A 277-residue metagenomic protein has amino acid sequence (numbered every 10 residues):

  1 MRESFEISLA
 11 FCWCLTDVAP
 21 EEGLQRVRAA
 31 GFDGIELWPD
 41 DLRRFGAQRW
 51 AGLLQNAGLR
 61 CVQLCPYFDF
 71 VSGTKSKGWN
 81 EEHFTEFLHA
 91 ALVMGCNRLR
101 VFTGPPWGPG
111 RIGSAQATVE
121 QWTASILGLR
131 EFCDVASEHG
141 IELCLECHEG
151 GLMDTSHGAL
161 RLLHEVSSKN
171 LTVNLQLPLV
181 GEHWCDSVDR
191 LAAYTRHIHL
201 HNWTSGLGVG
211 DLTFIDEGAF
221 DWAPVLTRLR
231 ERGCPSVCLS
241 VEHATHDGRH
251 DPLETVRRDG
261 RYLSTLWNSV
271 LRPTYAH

Functional and structural regions predicted by a protein language model:
M1-F11, V62-V71, P105-I112: N-terminal small/glycine-rich loop or linker at the start of catalytic domains across soluble metabolic enzymes
M1-S8, W13-G31, G95, R130 (+2 more regions): Histidine-acidic metal/acid-base catalytic patches
W13-L15, P39-D41, Y67-F70, T103-W107 (+4 more regions): Active-site-proximal loop/turn and secondary-structure-junction residues that shape catalytic pockets, frequently
R26, A30-F45, C65-D69: N-terminal substrate-binding region of glycoside hydrolase catalytic domains
E36, Q63-C65, R100, N174 (+2 more regions): Conserved beta-strand positions in the central sheet of alpha/beta enzyme cores
E36-Q55, P105-G113: Glycine-rich, proline-tolerant flexible connector loops at the mouths of alpha/beta enzymes
L53-F68, A124-A136, E165-V166, W222-V225: Alpha-helix-loop-beta-strand connector modules within alpha/beta enzyme cores
K75-T172, E182, L253-E254: Active-site acidic/histidine proton-transfer and metal-coordination neighborhood in alpha/beta enzyme cores
